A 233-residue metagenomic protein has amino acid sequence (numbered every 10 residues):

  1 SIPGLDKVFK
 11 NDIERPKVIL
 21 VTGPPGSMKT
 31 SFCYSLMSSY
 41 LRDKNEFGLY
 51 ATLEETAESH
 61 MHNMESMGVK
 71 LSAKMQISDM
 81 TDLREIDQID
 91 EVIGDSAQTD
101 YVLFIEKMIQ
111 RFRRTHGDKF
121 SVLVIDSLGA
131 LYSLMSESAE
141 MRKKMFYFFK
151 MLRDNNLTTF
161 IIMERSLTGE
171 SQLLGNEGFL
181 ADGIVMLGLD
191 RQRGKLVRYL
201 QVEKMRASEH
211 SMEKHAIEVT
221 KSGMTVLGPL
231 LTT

Functional and structural regions predicted by a protein language model:
S1-D12: Pre-Walker A adenine-sensing motif
I2, R15, A97-Y101, K107-S121 (+1 more regions): NTP-binding/hydrolysis catalytic cores, primarily Walker-type P-loop NTPases
V18-T22: Short hydrophobic/aromatic beta-strand immediately N-terminal to the Walker A/P-loop
P24-I93: Conserved P-loop
Y50, V122-D126, D154-R165: Structural recognition of the conserved hydrophobic beta-strand(s) that form the central parallel beta-sheet of P-loop
E54-E58, T81-E85, L128-L131, R165-G169 (+4 more regions): Conserved nucleotide-binding/hydrolysis micro-motifs of P-loop NTPases
I86-D154: Phosphate-binding/switch loop-helix module in NTP-utilizing enzymes
T158-S222: Phosphate-binding/switch region of NTP-binding enzymes
